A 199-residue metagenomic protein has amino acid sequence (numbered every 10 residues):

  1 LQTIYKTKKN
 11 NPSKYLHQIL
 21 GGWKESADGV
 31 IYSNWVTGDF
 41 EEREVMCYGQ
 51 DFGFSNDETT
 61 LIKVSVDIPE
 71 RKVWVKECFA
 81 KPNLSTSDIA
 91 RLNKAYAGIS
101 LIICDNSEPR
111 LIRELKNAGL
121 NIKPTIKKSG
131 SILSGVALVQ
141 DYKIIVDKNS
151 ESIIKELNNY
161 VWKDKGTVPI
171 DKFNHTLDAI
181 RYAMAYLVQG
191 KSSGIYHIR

Functional and structural regions predicted by a protein language model:
L1-Q50: ATPase catalytic-site recognition across NTP-hydrolyzing enzymes
I19, D51, L61, I102 (+2 more regions): A residue-level signal for conserved active-site and pocket-lining positions in enzyme catalytic cores
G21-W23, S65, F79: Short, structured patches in soluble enzyme cores that scaffold and shape functional sites
K24, F54-S55, P109-R110: Short, solvent-exposed loop/turn segments at secondary-structure junctions
G38-E42, V188-I195: Intrinsic-disorder/low-complexity linker and hinge segments
E42-S65: Gly/Thr-rich phosphate-binding beta-strand-loop-beta motif of the actin/hexokinase/Hsp70
I62, E70-D171, G190, Y196-R199: Mg2+-dependent endonuclease catalytic cores in nucleic-acid-processing enzymes, primarily RNase H-like
D171-K191: Acidic, Mg2+-coordinating catalytic module of metal-dependent nucleases/exonucleases that use a two-metal-ion mechanism
